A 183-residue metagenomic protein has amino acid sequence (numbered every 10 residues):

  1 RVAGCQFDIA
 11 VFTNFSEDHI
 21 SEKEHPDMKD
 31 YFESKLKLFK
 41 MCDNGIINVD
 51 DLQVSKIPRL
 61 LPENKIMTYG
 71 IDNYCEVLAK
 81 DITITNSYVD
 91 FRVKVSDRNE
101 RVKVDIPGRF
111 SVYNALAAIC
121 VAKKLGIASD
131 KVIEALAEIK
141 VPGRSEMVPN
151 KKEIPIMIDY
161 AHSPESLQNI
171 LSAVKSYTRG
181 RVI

Functional and structural regions predicted by a protein language model:
V2-I156, R179-G180: Acidic, Mg2+-coordinating active-site environments of NTP-dependent enzymes
V141, P164-I183: Active-site beta-alpha connecting loops in nucleotide-dependent enzymes
D159: Conserved phosphate/oxyanion-binding catalytic-loop motifs
